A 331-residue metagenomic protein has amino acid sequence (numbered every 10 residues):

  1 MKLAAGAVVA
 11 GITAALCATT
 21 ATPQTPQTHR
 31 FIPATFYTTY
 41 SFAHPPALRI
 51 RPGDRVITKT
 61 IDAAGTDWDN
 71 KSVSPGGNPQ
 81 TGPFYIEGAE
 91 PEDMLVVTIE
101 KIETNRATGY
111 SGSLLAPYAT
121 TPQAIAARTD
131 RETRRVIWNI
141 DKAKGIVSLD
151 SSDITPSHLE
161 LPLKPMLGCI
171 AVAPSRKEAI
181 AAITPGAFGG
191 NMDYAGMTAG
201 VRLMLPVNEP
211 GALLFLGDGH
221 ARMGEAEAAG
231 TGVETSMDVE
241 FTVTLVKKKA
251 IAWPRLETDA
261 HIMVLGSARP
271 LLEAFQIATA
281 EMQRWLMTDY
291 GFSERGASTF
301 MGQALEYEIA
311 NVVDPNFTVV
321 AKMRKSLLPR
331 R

Functional and structural regions predicted by a protein language model:
G6-C17: Bacterial N-terminal signal peptides
C17-Q24: Boundary at the C-terminal end of the N-terminal hydrophobic targeting segment
Q24-Y37, D67-G77, G168-I183: Short, basic/aromatic beta-hairpin or loop at an interaction surface
T25-T35, S41-V56, N70-S72, P79-T98 (+8 more regions): Alpha/propeptide regions of enzymes that mature by internal proteolysis
A63-S74, I102-G112, G211-A221, N311-V313: Short, Lys/Arg- and Gly-enriched loop/turn segments at beta-strand edges
T104-T198: Intrinsically disordered, low-complexity linker/loop segments enriched in Gly/Pro and charged/polar residues
L163-N191, A195-L272: Conserved mixed alpha/beta catalytic, RNA-binding, or beta-rich assembly cores of soluble enzyme, regulatory
P315-R331: Long, compositionally biased
